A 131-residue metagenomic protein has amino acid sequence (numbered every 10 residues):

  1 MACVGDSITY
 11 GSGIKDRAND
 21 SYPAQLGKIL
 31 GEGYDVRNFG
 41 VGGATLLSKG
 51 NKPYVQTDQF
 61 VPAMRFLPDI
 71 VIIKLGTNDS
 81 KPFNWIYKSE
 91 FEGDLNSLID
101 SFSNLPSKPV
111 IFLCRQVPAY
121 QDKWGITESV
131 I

Functional and structural regions predicted by a protein language model:
A2, I8-G93, Y120-D122, T127-S129: Conserved SGNH/GDSL esterase-like catalytic core that processes O-acyl groups on lipids and polysaccharides
V4-G5, C114: Short hydrophobic segments within beta-strands
I29, F112-C114: Generic alpha-helical hydrophobic packing signal
L98-F102: Hydrophobic positions in alpha-helices of CheY-like receiver
L105-V110: A short helix->loop->beta-strand "cap" motif at the edges of active sites that frequently abuts
V117: Carbohydrate-associated surface elements
